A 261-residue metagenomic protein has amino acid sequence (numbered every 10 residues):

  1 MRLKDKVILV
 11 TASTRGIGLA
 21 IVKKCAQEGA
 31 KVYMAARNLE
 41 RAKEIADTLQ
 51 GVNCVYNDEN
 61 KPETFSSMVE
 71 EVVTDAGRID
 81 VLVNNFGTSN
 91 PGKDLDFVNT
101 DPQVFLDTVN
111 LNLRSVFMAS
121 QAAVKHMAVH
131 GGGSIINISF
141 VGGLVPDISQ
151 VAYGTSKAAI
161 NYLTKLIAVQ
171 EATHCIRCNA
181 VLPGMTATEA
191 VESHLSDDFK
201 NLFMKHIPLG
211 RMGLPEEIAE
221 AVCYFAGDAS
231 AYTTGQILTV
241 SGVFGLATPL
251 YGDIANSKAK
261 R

Functional and structural regions predicted by a protein language model:
A12-R15: Conserved glycine-rich cofactor-binding loop
K93-F97, D101-L106, F203: Substrate-binding pocket helix/loop in short-chain dehydrogenase/reductase
S120, S156-A159, T164: Active-site helix of classical SDR
K125, V169-Q170, A231: Alpha-helical segment proximal to the catalytic Tyr-Lys
F140: Residue(s) in the substrate-gating loop at a strand-loop-helix junction that position the organic substrate next
A172-R177, T233-G235: Short, small/polar-rich loop/turn modules that mediate ligand/substrate recognition or access, typified
T234-R261: Short C-terminal tail/terminal secondary-structure segment of NAD(P)H-dependent dehydrogenase/reductase domains
